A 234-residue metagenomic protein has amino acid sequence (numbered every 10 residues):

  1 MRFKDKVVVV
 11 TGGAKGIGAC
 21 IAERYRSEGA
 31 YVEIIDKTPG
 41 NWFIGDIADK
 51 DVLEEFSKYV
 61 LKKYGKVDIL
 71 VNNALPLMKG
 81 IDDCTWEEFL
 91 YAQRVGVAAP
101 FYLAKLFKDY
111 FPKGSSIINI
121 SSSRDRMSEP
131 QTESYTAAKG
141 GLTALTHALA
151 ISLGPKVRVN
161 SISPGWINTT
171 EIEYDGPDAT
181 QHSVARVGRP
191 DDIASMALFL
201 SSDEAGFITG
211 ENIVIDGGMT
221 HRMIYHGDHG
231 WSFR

Functional and structural regions predicted by a protein language model:
R2-Y31: Canonical Rossmann dinucleotide-binding motif of NAD(H)/NADP(H)-dependent dehydrogenases/reductases, specifically
N73-M78, G218: Conserved NAD(P)H cofactor-binding loop of Rossmann-fold oxidoreductase domains
G80-Q93, D178: Substrate-binding pocket helix/loop in short-chain dehydrogenase/reductase
A104, A138, T146: Active-site helix of classical SDR
D109, I151-P155, G206: Alpha-helical segment proximal to the catalytic Tyr-Lys
S161, G176-I208, I215-G217: C-terminal helical subdomain
T209-R234: Short C-terminal tail/terminal secondary-structure segment of NAD(P)H-dependent dehydrogenase/reductase domains
